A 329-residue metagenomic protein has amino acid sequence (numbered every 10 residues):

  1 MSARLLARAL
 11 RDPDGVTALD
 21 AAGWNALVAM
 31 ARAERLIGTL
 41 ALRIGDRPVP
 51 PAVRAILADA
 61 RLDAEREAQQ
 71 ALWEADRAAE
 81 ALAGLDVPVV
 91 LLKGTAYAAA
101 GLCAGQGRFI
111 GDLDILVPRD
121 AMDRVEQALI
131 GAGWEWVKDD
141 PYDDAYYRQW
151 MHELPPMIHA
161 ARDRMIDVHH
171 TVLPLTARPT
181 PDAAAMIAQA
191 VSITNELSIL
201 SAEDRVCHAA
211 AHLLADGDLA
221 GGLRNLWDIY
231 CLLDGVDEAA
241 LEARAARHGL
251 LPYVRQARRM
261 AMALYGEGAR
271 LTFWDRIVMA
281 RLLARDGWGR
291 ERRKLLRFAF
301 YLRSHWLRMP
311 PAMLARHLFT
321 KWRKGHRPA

Functional and structural regions predicted by a protein language model:
M1-G111, V117-A329: Conserved NTP-donor binding/palm subdomain of two-metal-ion nucleotidyltransferases/polymerases, i.e., the charged
